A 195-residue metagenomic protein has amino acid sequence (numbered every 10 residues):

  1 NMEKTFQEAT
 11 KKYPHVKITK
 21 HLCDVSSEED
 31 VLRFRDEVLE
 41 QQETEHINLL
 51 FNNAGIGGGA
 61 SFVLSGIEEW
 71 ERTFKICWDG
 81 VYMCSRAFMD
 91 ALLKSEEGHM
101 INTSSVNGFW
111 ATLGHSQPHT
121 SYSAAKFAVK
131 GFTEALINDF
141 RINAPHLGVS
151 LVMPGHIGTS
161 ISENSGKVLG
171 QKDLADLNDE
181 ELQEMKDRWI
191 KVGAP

Functional and structural regions predicted by a protein language model:
L22-R33, I67: The beta1-alpha1 cofactor-binding region of Rossmann-like NAD(H)/NADP(H)-dependent oxidoreductases
N53-G58: Conserved NAD(P)H cofactor-binding loop of Rossmann-fold oxidoreductase domains
S61-F62, E69-E71: Substrate-binding pocket helix/loop in short-chain dehydrogenase/reductase
S85-R86: A short, exposed helix-loop element centered on a Lys and neighboring polar residues
S105: Residue(s) in the substrate-gating loop at a strand-loop-helix junction that position the organic substrate next
A111, S116-A128, F132: The catalytic Tyr-X3-Lys active-site helix of short-chain dehydrogenase/reductase
I142-P195: SDR active-site lid
